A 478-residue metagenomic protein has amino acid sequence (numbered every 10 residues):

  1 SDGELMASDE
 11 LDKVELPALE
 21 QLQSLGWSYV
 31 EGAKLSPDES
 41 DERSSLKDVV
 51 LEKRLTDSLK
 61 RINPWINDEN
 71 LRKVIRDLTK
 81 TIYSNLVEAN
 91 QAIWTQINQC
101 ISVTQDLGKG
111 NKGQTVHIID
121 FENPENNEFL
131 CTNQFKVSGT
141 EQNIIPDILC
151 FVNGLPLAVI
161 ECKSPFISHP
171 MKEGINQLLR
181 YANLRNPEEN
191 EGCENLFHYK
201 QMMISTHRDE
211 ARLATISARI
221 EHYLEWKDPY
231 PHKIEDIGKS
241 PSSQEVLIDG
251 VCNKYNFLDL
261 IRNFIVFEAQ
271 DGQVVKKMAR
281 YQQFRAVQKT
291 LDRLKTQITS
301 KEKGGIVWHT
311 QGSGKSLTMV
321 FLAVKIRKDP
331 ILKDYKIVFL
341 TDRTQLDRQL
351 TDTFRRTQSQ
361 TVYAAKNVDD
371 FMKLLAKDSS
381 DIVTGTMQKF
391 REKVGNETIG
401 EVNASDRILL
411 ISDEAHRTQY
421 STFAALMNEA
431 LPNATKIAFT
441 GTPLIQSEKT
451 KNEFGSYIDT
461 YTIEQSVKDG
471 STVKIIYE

Functional and structural regions predicted by a protein language model:
D2-K13, L19-K336, Q345, Q349-Q360 (+3 more regions): ATP-dependent helicase/translocase motor core
I167, M171-G174, L178-R185, T215-S217 (+3 more regions): Signature of the SF2 helicase/ATPase Hel1-core->accessory helical subdomain module
T206-H207, T341, S412, T440: Short beta-strand/turn micro-motifs composed of small residues that flank or help shape donor/cofactor-binding pockets
E210, R343, T442-I445: Acidic, glycine-rich active-site loops and adjacent beta-strand->loop/helix elements that engage anionic groups
F339, V383-G385, L410: Hydrophobic positions in the central parallel beta-sheet of the AAA+
T344, A364-K373, M387-E392: Conserved helicase motor
R356, D369-V383, E401-V402: Conserved motor-coupling elements within RecA-like helicase/translocase cores
Q360-V362, G470: Conserved AMP-binding/adenylation subdomain of ANL enzymes
